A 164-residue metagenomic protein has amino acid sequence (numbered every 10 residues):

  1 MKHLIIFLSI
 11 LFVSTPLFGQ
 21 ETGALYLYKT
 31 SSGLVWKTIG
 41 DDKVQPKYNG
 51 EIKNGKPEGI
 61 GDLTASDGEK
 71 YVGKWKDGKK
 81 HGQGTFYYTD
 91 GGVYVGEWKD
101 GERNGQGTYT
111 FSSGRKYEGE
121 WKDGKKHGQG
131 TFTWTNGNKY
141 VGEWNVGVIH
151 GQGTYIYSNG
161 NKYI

Functional and structural regions predicted by a protein language model:
L4-I164: Intrinsically disordered, low-complexity repeat tracts enriched in Gly/Pro/Ser/Thr and acidic residues, frequently
